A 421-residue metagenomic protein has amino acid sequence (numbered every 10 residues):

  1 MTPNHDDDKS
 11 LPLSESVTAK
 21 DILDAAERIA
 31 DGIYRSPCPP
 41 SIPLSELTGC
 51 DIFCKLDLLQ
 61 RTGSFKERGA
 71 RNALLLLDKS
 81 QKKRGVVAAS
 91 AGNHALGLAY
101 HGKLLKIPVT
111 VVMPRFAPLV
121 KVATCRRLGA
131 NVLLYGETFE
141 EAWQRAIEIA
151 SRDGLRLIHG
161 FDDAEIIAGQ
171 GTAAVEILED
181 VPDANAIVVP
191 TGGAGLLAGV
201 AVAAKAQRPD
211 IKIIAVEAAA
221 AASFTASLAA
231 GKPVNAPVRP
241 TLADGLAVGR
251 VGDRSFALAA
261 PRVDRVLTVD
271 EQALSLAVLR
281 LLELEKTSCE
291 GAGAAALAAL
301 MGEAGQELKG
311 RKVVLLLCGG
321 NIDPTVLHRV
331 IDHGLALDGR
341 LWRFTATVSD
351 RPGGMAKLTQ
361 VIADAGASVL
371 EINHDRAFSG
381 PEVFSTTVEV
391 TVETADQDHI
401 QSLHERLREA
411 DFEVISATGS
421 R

Functional and structural regions predicted by a protein language model:
M1-R421: PLP-dependent amino-acid enzyme catalytic core
